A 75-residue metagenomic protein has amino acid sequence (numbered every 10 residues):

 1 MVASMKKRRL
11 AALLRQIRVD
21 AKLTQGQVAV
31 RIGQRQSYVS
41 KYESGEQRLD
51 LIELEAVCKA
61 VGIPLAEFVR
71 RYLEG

Functional and structural regions predicted by a protein language model:
M1-D20: A short, Lys/Arg-rich alpha-helix, primarily the initiator
M1-S4, K41, K59, A66-G75: Short, charged recognition helix plus adjacent turn of helix-turn-helix-like nucleic-acid-binding domains
A12, K22-L23, L49-I52: Residue-level signal for the short linker/turn that defines the boundary of a DNA-recognition helix
R15, G26, E55: Residues within the helices of the helix-turn-helix
V19, G33, S44-E46, L73: Residue-level detection of the helix-turn-helix DNA-binding "recognition helix"
V19, V30, K59: Alpha-helical residues within the helix-turn-helix
K22-K41: Short alpha-helical DNA-recognition segment
G33, I52-F68: DNA major-groove recognition helix of helix-turn-helix/homeodomain DNA-binding modules
